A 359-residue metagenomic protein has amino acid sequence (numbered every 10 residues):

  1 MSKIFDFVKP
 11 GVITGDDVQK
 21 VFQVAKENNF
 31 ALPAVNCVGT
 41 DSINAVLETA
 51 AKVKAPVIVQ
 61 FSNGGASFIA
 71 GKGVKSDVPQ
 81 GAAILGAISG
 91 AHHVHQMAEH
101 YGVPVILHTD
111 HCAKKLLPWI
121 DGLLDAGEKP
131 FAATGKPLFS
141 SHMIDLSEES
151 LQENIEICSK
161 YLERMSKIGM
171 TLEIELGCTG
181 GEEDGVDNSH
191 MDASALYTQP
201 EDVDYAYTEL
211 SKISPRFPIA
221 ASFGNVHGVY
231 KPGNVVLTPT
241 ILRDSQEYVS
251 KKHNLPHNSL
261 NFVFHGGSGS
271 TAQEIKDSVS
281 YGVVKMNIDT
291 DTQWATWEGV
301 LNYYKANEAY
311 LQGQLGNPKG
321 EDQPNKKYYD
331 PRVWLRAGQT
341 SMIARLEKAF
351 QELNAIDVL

Functional and structural regions predicted by a protein language model:
M1-P33: N-terminal amphipathic alpha-helix/helix-capping segment at the start of soluble metabolic enzymes
D6-F7, F30-L32, Q80, I106 (+2 more regions): A short, structure-level motif marking secondary-structure boundaries and short turns
I13-V24, T40-Q80, I84-G102, A113-N258 (+2 more regions): Alpha/beta enzyme core
L32, I168-E175, K212-P218, N254-L260 (+4 more regions): Flexible, glycine/charged-enriched surface loops at secondary-structure junctions
L32-N36, L107-T109, M143-I144, N261-H265 (+1 more regions): Short catalytic-loop micro-motif centered on adjacent basic/acidic residues
N36, Q80, A193-L196, V235 (+4 more regions): Hydrophobic alpha-helical scaffolding
A98-E99, K231, I241, S245-Q246 (+1 more regions): Catalytic-face loop-and-helix region of soluble metabolic enzyme cores
K305-L359: Extended, intrinsically disordered, low-complexity segments
